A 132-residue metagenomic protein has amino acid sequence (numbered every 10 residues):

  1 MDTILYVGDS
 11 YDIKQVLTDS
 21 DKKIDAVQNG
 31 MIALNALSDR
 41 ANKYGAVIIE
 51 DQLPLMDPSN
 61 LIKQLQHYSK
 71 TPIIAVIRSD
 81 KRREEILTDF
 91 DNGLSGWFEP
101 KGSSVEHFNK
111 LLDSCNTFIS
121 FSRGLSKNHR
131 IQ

Functional and structural regions predicted by a protein language model:
M1-I4: Extreme N-terminal starter segment of soluble prokaryotic enzymes
Y6, A75-V76: Structural beta-sheet core signal
D9-V27, I32: Two-component/phosphorelay signaling modules centered on CheY-like receiver
D19-D21, S69, F90-L94: Short, structured coil segments at secondary-structure junctions
G30, K43-S69, R78-E85: Conserved phosphotransfer microenvironments
M31-S38, N109: Alpha2 helix of the CheY-like receiver
N60, R78-E99, V105-E106: Alpha4 helix (beta4-alpha4-beta5 surface) of REC/receiver domains from two-component response regulators
V105, K110, T117-Q132: CheY-like receiver
